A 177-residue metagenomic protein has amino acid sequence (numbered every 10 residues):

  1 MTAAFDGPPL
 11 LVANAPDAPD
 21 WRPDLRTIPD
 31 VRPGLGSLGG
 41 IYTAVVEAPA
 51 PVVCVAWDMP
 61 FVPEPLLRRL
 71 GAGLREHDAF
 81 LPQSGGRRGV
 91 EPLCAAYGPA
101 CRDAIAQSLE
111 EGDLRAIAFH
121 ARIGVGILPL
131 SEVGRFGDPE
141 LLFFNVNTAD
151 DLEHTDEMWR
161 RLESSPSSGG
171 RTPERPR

Functional and structural regions predicted by a protein language model:
M1-D113, I117, A121-L142, E153 (+1 more regions): Nucleotide and nucleotide-moiety/phosphate-recognizing core
F144-V146: Conserved anion/nucleotide-ligand pocket segment
A149-R177: SAM-dependent methyltransferases
